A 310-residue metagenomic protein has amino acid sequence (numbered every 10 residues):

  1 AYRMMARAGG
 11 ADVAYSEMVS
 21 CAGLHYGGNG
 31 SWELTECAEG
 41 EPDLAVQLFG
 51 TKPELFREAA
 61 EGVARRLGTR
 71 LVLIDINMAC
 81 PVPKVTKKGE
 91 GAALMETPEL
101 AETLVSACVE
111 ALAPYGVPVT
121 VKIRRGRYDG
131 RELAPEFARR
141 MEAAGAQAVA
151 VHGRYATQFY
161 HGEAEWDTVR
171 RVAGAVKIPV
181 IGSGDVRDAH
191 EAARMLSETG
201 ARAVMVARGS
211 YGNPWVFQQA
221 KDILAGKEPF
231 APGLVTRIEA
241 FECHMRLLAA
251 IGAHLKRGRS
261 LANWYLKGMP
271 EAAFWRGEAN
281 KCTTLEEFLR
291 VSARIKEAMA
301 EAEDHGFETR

Functional and structural regions predicted by a protein language model:
A1, A8, P118, G130-A148 (+3 more regions): Alpha/beta catalytic cores of nucleotide-metabolism and tRNA/nucleoside-modifying enzymes
A1-T69: Glycine-rich, positively charged N-terminal anion/phosphate-binding segment
A8, R57-E90, T97-I178: Alpha/beta enzyme core
A14-S16, L44-L48, I74-I76, V119-I123 (+3 more regions): Hydrophobic faces of well-ordered beta-strands that scaffold small-molecule active sites in alpha/beta enzyme cores
V19-C21, F49-T51, A79-P81, K122-Y128 (+3 more regions): Active-site beta-loop-alpha junctions enriched in small/polar residues
H25-G27, F159, N213-Q219: Short, charged, surface-exposed secondary-structure boundary motifs
L48, A92-E96, H161, P229 (+2 more regions): Pocket-edge positions in alpha/beta enzyme catalytic cores
